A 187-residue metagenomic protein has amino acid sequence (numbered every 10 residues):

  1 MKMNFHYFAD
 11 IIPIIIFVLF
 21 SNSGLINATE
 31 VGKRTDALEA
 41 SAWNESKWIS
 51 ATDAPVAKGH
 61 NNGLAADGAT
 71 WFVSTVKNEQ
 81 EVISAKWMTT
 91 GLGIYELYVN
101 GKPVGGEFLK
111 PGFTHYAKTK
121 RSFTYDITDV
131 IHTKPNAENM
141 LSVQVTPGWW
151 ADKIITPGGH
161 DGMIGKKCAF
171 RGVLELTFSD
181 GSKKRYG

Functional and structural regions predicted by a protein language model:
M1-F8: N-terminal secretory signal peptides that target proteins for export/translocation
A9-I12, T35, A40, G63-L64 (+4 more regions): Alpha-helical protein-protein interaction elements
D10-G24: Bacterial N-terminal signal peptides
S21, S41-W43, M163-A169: A generic structural signal for short, non-catalytic loop/turn and secondary-structure boundary residues
I26-A28: Boundary at the C-terminal end of the N-terminal hydrophobic targeting segment
V31-Q80, T90: Solvent-exposed, flexible loop/coil segments flanking beta-strands in beta-rich domains
D67, F72-G187: Accessory beta-strand-rich segments of carbohydrate-active enzymes
